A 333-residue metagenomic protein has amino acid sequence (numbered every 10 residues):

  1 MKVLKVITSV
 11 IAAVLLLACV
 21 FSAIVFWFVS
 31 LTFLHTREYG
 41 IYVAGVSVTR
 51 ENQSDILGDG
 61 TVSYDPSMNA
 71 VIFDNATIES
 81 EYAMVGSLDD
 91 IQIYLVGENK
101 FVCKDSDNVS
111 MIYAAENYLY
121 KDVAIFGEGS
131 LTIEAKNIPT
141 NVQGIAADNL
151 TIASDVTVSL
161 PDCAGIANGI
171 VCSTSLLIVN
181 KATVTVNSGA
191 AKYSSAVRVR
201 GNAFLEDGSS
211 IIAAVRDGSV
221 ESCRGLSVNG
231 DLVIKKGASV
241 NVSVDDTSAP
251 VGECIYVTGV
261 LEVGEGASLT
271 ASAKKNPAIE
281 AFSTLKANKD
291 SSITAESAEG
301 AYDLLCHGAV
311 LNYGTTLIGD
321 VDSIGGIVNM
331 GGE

Functional and structural regions predicted by a protein language model:
M1-L17: N-terminal Sec-pathway targeting helices
F21-E333: A composition-driven surface/loop motif
